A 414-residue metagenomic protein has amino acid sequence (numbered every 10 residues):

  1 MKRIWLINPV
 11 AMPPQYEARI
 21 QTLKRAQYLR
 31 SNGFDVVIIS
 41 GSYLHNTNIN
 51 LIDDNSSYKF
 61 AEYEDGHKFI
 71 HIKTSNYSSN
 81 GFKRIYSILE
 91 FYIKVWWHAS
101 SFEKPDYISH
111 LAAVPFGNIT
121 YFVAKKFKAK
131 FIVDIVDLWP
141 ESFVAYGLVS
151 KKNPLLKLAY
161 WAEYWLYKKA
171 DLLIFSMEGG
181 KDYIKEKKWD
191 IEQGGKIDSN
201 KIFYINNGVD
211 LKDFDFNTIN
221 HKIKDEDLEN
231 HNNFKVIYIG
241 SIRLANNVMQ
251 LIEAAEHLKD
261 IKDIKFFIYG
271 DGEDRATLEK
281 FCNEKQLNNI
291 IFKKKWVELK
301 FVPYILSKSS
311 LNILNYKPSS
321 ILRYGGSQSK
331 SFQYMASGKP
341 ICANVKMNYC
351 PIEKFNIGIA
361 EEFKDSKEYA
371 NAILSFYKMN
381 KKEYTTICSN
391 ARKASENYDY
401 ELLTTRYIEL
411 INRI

Functional and structural regions predicted by a protein language model:
M1-A61, E178, E256-L258: N-terminal subdomain of nucleotide-sugar transferases
W5, I174, D227-A255, F267 (+2 more regions): Conserved donor-binding/catalytic core segment of Leloir-type glycosyltransferases
K24, W96-W97, N118, F122-F127 (+1 more regions): Membrane-proximal helix-turn-helix segments that form the acceptor-binding/catalytic region of lipid-linked
D171, I305-Y324, K339: Acidic donor-binding loop of glycosyltransferase active sites
G179, G208: Carbohydrate-associated surface elements
F267-Y269, A276-Y304: Nucleotide-activated donor-binding/catalytic signature segment of Leloir-type glycosyltransferases, i.e., the conserved
Y349-S375: Change "using UDP/GDP/dTDP sugars" to "using nucleotide sugars
K364, K381-N412: A charged, aromatic-enriched C-terminal amphipathic alpha-helix characteristic of glycosyltransferases across folds
